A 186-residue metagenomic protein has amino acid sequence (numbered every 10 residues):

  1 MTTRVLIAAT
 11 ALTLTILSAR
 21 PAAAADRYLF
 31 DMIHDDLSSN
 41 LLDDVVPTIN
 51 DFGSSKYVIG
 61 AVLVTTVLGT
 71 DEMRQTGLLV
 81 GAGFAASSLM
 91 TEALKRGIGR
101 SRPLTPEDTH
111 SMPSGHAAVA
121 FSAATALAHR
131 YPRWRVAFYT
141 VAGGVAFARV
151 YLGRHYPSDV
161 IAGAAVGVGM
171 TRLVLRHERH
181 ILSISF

Functional and structural regions predicted by a protein language model:
M1-K56, D71-Q75, S87-F186: Replace "edges of transmembrane helices
I59-T65: Well-ordered alpha-helical segments within folded domains of soluble proteins
T65-T66, A146: Short glycine-rich beta-strand segments
L79-S87: Entry/N-cap segments of selected transmembrane alpha helices and their immediately preceding amphipathic helices
